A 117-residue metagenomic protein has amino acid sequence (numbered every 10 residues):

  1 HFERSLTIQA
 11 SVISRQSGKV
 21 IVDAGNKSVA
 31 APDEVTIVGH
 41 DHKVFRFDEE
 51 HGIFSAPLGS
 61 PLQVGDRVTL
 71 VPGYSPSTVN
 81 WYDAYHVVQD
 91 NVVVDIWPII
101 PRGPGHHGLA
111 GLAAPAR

Functional and structural regions predicted by a protein language model:
H1-R117: Active-site anion/phosphate-binding pocket segments in diverse small-molecule metabolic enzymes
